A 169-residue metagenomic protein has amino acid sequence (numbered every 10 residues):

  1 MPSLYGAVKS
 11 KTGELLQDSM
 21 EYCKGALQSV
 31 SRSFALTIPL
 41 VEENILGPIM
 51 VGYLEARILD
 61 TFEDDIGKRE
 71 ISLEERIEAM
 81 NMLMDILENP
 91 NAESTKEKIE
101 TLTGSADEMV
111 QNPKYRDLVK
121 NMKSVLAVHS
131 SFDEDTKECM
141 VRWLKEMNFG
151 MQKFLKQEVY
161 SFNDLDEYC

Functional and structural regions predicted by a protein language model:
M1-C169: Acidic catalytic motifs of isoprenoid enzymes
